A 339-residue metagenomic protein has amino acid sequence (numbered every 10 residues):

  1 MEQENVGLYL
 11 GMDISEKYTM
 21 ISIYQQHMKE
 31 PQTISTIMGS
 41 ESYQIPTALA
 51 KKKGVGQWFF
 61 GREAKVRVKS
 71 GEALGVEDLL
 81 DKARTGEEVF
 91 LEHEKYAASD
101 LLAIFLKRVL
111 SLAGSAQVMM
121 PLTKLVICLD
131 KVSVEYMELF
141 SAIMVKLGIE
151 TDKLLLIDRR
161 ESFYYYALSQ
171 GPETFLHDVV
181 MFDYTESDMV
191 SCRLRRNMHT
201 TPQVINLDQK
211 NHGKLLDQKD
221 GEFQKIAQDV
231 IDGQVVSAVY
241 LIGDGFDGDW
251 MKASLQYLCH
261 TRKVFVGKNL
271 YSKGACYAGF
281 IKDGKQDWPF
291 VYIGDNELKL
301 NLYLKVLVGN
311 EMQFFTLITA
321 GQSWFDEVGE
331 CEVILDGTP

Functional and structural regions predicted by a protein language model:
M1-I34, D78-V179, M198-T200, T261 (+1 more regions): Nucleotide/phosphate-binding catalytic cleft detector across ATP-hydrolyzing and phosphate-transferring enzymes
E4-N5, G11-Y18, E173-V190, R195-R196 (+2 more regions): A short acidic Gly-Thr/Ser loop motif
I23-K29, L49-Q57, T185-E186, R193-H199 (+1 more regions): Short acidic-glycine loop/turn motifs at beta-strand connectors
S35-C128, D208-Q224, D229-V236: Conserved phosphate-binding loops in N-terminal lobes of ATP-dependent enzymes of the actin/Hsp70/sugar-kinase
L125-M137, Q228-Q256, G267-K268: Glycine-rich phosphate-binding loops at beta-strand->alpha-helix junctions
I149-S162, K252-C276: Conserved phosphate-binding/catalytic loops in two-lobed NTP-binding clefts
Y184-D247: Ordered, small/hydrophobic-rich secondary-structure cores
L270, Y277-P339: Acidic, glycine/GT-rich loop-and beta-edge segments that sit at the periphery of enzyme/chaperone cores
